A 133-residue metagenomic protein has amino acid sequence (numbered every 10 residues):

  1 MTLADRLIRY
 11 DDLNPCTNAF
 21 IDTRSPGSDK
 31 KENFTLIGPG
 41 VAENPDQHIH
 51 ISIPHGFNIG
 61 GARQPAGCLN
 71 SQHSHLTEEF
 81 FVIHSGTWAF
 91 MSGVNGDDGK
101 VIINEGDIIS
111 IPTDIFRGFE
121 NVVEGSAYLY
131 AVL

Functional and structural regions predicted by a protein language model:
M1-G56: A short, N-terminal "cap"/entry segment at the start of jelly-roll beta-barrel domains of the cupin/DSBH fold
P39-Q47, N58-H75: Conserved short histidine dyad/triad with adjacent acidic residue
Q47-S52, L69-H75, S92, K100-I102 (+1 more regions): Short histidine-centered beta-strand/loop micro-motifs that create catalytic or ligand/metal-coordination sites
P54-F57, H75, I83-S85, N104: Short connector loops at helix/strand junctions that flank enzyme active sites, especially segments positioning acidic
P65-A66, L76-A89, G93-V94: Glycine- and acidic-residue-biased ligand/ion/polar-headgroup-sensing regions
C68-S71, A89, I108-I109, T113-G118: Histidine-centered metal-chelating micro-motifs
E78, V94-T113: Short acidic-glycine-tyrosine-enriched beta hairpin
F80-V82, D107-S110, G118, E124-L133: A short hydrophobic beta-strand segment most commonly corresponding to one strand of the jelly-roll/cupin
